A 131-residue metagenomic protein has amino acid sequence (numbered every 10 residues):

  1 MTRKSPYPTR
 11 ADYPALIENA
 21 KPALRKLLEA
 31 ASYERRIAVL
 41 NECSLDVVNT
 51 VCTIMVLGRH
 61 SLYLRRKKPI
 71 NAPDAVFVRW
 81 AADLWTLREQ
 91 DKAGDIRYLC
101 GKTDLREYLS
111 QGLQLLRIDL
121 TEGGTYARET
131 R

Functional and structural regions predicted by a protein language model:
R3-R10, I17-L24, E29-Y33, I37 (+2 more regions): General marker for long, soluble alpha-helical cores
R36-L40, T53, R97: Amphipathic alpha-helical segments within well-ordered protein domains
A38, H60-Y63, C100, R117: Beta-sandwich interaction modules
A38-V48: Structural motif
N49-R59: Short, hydrophobic/amphipathic alpha-helical patches that form generic packing surfaces within helical domains
T53-I54, R66, G124-T125: Short coil/turn segments at secondary-structure boundaries
L62-Q90: Mid-chain, well-packed structural core segment of small domains
R79-R131: Helix-rich interaction surfaces within compact, conserved domain-sized segments that mediate assembly or partner
